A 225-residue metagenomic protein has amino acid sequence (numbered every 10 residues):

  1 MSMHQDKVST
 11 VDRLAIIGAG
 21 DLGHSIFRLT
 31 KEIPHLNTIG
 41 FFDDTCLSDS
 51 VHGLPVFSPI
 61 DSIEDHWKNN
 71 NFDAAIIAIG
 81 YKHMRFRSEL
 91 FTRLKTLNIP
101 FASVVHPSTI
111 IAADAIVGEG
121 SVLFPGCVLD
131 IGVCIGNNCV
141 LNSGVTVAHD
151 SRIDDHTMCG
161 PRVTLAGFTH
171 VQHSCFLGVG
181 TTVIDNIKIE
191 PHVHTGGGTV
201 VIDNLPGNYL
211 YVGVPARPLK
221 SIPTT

Functional and structural regions predicted by a protein language model:
M1-I60, E64-W67: Hydrophobic, well-ordered beta-alpha structural blocks that scaffold small-molecule cofactor pockets
G18, A78-I79, G167, D185: Small/polar loops that bind or transfer phosphate-bearing groups
D21-H24, R85, I116, V200: Short alpha-helical
L22, G80-H83, R217: Short glycine-rich anion-binding loops that position phosphate/pyrophosphate groups of nucleotides and phosphorylated
I26-R28, V51, F86-S88, L205 (+1 more regions): Short glycine-/acidic-enriched loop or helix-start segments at secondary-structure transitions that form or flank
I39, D73, H173: Conserved acidic residues
S48-I110: Phosphate-bearing ligand-interacting subdomains that bind or position ATP/ADP/UDP/GDP/NAD(P) or nucleotide-linked
V104-V212, A216-L219: Structural signal for interior beta-strand "rungs" in well-ordered beta-sheet cores of soluble enzyme domains
